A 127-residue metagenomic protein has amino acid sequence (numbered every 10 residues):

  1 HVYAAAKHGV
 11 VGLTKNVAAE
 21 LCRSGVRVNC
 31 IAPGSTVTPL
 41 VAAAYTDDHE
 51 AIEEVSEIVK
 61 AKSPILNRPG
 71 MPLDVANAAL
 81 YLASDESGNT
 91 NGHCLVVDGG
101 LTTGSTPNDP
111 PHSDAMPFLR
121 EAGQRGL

Functional and structural regions predicted by a protein language model:
H1: Cytosolic ligand/metal-binding cores
A6, T14: Active-site helix of classical SDR
C22, R27, T90-G92: Short, small/polar-rich loop/turn modules that mediate ligand/substrate recognition or access, typified
R23, T36-S63, S105-L127: A glycine/serine/threonine-rich, flexible loop-to-helix segment that serves as the NAD(P) cofactor-binding "lid"
N29, P33-G34, T38-P39, H93 (+1 more regions): Proline-glycine-enriched beta-turn/loop adjacent to the NAD(P) cofactor-binding site in Rossmann-like oxidoreductases
C30, I52-E86, T90, V97-G99 (+1 more regions): C-terminal helical subdomain
